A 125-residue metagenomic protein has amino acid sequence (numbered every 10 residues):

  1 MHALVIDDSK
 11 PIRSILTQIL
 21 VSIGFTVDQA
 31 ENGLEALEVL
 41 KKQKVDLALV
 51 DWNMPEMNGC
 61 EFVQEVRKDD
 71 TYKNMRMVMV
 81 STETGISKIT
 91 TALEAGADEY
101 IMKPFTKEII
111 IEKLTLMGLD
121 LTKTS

Functional and structural regions predicted by a protein language model:
S14-S22: Charged docking surfaces used in two-component/phosphorelay signaling
Q29-L47: Acidic, metal-coordinating helix/loop segments flanking the phosphotransfer/catalytic sites of two-component signaling
D51, S81: Active-site residues of response regulator receiver
M54: Receiver (REC) domain active-site loop signature in two-component systems and cognate sites in sensor histidine kinases
E65, K103: A Lys-centered signature of the CheY-like receiver
F105-L114: C-terminal output helix
